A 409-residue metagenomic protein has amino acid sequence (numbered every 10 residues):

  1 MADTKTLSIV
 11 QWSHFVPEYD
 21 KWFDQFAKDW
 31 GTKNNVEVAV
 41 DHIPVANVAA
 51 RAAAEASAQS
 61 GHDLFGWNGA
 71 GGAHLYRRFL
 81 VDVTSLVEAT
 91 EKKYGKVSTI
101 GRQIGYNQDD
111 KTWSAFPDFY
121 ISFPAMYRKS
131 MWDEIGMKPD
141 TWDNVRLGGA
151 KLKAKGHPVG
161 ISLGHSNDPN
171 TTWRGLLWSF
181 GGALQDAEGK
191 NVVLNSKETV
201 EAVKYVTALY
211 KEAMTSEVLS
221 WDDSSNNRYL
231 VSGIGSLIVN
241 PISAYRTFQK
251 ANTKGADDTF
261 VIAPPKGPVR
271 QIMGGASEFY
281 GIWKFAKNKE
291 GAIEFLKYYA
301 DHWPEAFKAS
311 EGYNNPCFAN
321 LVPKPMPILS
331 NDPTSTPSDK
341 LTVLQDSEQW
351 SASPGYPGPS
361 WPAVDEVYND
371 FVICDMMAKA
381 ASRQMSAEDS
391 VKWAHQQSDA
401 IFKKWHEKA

Functional and structural regions predicted by a protein language model:
D3, T84-T99, G182-V203, K250-K254 (+4 more regions): Short, solvent-exposed loop/beta-turn-alpha elements that line the ligand-binding surface or hinge of extracytoplasmic
T4-F15, V36-D41, L64, S114 (+2 more regions): Short, well-ordered beta-strand elements
Q25, D29-S98, S130-D140, N227-Y229 (+2 more regions): Extracytoplasmic "Venus flytrap"/periplasmic binding protein-like
H42, Q108, P117, E188 (+1 more regions): C-terminal capping/gating helix-and-loop segments adjacent to ligand/active sites or protein-protein/ligand interfaces
G69-F123, R146, D258-I262, Q345-S347: Hinge/lid segment of periplasmic solute-binding proteins
A73, S243-A256, P268-F371, K403-K408: C-terminal lobe and pocket-closing loops of periplasmic/extracytoplasmic Venus-flytrap solute-binding proteins
N107-F123, R146-V192, E198-T199, G235: Extracytoplasmic/periplasmic solute-binding protein
G148-L152, E188-L219, F260, P264: Glycine-centered hinge/linker elements that transmit conformational signals in sensory and ligand-binding systems
